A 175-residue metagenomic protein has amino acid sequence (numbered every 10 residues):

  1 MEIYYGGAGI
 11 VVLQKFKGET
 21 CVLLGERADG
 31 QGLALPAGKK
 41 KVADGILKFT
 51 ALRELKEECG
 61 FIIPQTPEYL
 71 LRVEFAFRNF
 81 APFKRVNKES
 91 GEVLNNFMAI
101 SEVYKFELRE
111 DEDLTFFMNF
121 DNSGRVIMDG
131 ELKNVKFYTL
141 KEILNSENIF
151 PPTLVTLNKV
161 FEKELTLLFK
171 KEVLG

Functional and structural regions predicted by a protein language model:
M1-V22: Conserved N-terminal beta-strand and adjoining loop/helix that marks the start of the Nudix/MutT-like hydrolase domain
I3-Y5, K17, N96-A99, G130: A generic fold-level signal
V12, K40-K41, K133: Short, flexible micro-motifs
G18-E19, G45, T66-E68, E89-G91 (+3 more regions): Intrinsic-disorder/low-complexity loop/linker signature
G18-P64: Conserved Nudix-box catalytic region and its N-terminal flanking loop in Nudix hydrolases and closely related
D29-L33, S101-K105, E110-G175: Nudix hydrolase/Nudix homology domain
P36, S90-G91, L144: Active-site rim elements
G60-R125: Active-site segment of metal-dependent pyrophosphate-handling enzymes, primarily the Nudix hydrolase catalytic core
